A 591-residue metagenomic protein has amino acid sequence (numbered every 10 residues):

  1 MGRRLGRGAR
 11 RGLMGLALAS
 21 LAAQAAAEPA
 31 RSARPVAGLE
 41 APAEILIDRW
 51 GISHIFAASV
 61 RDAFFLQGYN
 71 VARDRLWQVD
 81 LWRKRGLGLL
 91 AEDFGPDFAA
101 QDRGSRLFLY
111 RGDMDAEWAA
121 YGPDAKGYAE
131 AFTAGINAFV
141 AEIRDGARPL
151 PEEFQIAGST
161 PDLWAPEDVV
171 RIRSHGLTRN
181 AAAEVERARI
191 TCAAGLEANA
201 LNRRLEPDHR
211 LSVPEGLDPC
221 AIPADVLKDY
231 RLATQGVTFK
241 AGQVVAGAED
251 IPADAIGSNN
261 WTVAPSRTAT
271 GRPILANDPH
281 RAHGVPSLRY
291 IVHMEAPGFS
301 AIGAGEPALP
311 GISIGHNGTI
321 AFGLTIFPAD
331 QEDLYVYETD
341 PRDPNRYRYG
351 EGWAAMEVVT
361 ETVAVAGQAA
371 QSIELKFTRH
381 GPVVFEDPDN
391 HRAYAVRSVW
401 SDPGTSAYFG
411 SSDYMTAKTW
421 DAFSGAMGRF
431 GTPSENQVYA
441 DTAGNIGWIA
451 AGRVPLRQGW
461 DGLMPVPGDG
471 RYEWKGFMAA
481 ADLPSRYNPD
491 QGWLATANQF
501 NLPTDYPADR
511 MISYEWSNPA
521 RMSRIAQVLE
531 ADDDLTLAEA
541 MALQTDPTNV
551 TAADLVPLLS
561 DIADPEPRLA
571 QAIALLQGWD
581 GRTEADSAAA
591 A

Functional and structural regions predicted by a protein language model:
M1-L13: Bacterial N-terminal signal peptides that target proteins for export
R11-L21: Bacterial N-terminal signal peptides
P29-I274, P279-V285, G298, G303 (+1 more regions): Substrate-recognition/specificity elements adjacent to catalytic centers across diverse enzyme folds
A41, A116, A120-R144, R148 (+8 more regions): Structured, non-membrane catalytic/scaffold regions adjacent to prosthetic-group chemistry
A63-Q67, D113-G127, R397, Y408-Y414 (+3 more regions): Second-shell loop/turn segments in exported
A194-G195, P403-G404, D413, K418-S424 (+2 more regions): Ordered core of a single globular domain
A255, M294-G311, G315-I320, L324-E473: Glycine- and hydrophobic-rich flexible loops that cap the catalytic core of alpha/beta enzyme folds
E332, R392, T432-D532, R582-A585: Hydrophobic alpha-helical segments
